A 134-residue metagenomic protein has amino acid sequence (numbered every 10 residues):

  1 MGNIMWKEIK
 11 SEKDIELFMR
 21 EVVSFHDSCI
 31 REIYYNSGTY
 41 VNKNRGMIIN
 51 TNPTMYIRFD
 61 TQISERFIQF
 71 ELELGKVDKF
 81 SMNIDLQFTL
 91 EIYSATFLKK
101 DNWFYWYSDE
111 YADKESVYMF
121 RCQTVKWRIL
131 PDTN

Functional and structural regions predicted by a protein language model:
M1-N134: Surface-exposed, interaction-prone regions used to assemble/regulate multi-protein complexes
